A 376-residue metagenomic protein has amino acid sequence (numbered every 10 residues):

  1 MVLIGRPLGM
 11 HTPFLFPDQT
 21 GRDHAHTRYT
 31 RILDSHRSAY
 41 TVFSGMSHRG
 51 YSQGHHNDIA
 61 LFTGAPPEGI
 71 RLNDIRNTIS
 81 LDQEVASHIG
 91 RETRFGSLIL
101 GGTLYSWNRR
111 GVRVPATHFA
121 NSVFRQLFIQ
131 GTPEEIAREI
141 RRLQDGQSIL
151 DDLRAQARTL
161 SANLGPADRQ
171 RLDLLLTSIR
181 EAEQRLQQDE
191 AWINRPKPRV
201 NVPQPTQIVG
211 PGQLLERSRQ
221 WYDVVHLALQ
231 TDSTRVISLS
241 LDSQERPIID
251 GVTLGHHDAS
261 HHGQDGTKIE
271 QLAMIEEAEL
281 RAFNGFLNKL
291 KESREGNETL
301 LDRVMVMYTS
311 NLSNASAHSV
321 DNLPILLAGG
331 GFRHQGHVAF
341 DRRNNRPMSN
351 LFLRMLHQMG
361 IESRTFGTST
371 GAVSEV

Functional and structural regions predicted by a protein language model:
M1-V376: Ligand-binding pockets and gating/stacking loops
